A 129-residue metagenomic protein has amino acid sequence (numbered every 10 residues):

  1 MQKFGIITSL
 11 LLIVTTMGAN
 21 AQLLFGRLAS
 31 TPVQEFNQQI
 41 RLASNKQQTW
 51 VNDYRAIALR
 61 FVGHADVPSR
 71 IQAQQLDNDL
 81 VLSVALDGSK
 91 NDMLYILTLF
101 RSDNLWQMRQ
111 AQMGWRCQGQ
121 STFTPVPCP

Functional and structural regions predicted by a protein language model:
Q2-I6, M17-M93, Q112-P129: Flexible low-complexity loop/turn motifs enriched in small/helix-breaking residues
L11-L12: Repetitive helical segments and hydrophobic/amphipathic motifs
D92-M108: A short, surface-exposed beta-strand/turn
